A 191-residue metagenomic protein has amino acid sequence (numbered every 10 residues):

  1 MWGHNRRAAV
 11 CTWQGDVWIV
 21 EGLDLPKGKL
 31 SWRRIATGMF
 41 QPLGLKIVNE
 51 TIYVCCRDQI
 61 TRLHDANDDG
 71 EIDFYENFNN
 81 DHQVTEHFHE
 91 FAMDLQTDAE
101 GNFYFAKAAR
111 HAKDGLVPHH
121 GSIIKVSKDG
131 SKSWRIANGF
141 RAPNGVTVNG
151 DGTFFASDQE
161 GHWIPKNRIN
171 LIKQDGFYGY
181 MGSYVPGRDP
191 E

Functional and structural regions predicted by a protein language model:
M1-E191: Beta-propeller domains with acidic blade repeats across secreted/periplasmic ectodomains and cytosolic WD/CNH propellers
